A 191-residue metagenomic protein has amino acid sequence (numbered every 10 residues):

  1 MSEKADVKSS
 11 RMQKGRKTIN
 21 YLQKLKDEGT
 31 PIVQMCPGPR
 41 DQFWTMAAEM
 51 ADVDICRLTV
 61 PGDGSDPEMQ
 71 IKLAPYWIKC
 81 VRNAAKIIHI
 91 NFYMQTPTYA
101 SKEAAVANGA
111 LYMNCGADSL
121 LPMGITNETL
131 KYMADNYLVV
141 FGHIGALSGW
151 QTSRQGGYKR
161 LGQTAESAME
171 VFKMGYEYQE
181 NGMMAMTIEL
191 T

Functional and structural regions predicted by a protein language model:
S2-T191: Alpha/beta enzyme core
